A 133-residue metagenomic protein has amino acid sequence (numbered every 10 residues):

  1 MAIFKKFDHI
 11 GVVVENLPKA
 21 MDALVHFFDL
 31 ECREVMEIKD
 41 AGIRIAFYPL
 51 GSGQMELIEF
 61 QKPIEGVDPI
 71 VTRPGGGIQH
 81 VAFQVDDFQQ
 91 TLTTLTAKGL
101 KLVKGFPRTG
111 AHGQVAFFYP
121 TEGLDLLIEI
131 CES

Functional and structural regions predicted by a protein language model:
M1-M21, G76-V85, S133: N-terminal beta-strand motif that seeds the catalytic metal site of vicinal oxygen chelate
A2-I3, A46-P49, F83, Q89-S133: Vicinal oxygen chelate
K6-D8, F28-E31: The feature marks the first
G11, Q54, R73-T91, L124-D125: Short coil/turn motifs at helix boundaries and re-entrant loops, enriched in small/polar and proline residues
E15, A41, P49-G51, T121: Short strand-coil-strand connectors
A20-V25, L95: Conserved active-site tyrosine of GNAT-family acetyltransferases
E31-P49: Acidic (E/D-rich), amphipathic helical modules within compact regulatory domains
C32, I38, E56-Q61, E65-P69 (+3 more regions): Intrinsic, low-complexity N-terminal interaction/targeting segments
